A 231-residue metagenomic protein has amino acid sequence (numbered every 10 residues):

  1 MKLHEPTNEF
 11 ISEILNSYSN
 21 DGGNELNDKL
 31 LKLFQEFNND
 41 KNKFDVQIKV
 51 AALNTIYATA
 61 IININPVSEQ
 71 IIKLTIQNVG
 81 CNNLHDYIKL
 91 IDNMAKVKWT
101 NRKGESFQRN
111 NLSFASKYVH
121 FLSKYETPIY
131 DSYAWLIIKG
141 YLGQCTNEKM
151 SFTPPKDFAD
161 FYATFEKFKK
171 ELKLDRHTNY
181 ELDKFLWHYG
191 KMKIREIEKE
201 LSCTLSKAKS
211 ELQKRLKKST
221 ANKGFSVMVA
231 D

Functional and structural regions predicted by a protein language model:
M1-V50, D131-D231: C-terminal accessory module of base-excision DNA glycosylases/AP lyases that mediates lesion recognition and DNA
I48, I62, L74, L112 (+1 more regions): Hydrophobic transmembrane signal anchors and adjacent membrane-proximal interface regions, especially in viral
L53-I56, A115: Conserved short hydrophobic patches within well-ordered secondary structure
T55-S106, N110: Helix-hairpin-helix/helix-loop-helix acidic hairpins
I61, S123-E126, G190-I194: Short alpha-helix boundary/capping elements
A95, W99-G140: Catalytic DNA-binding helix-loop module of base-excision-repair DNA glycosylases/AP lyases
